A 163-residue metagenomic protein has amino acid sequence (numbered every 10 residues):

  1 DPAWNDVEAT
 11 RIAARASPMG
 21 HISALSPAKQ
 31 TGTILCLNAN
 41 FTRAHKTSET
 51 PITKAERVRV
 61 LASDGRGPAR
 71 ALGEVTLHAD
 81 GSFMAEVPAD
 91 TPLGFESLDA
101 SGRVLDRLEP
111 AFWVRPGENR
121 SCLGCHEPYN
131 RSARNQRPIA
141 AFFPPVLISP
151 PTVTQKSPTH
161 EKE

Functional and structural regions predicted by a protein language model:
D1-S17, E109: Conserved blade-ending motifs and adjacent loop-strand segments that build the rim/top face of beta-propeller domains
A3-N5, D80-E163: Sequence context surrounding c-type heme c attachment/ligation sites in exported
V7, E56, D64-G65: Extended, charge-rich low-complexity regions and/or helical-solenoid scaffolds
I22-G32: Beta-strand-rich domain onsets/edges
L35-E49: Short amphipathic, basic-aromatic surface patches that mediate peripheral association with negatively charged
S48-R57, D90: Short coil-to-beta strand junction motifs in C2/discoidin
L61-G67, L98-G102: Change "in extracellular beta-sheet-rich domains … of secreted and cell-surface proteins" to "in beta-sheet-rich domains
R66-D80: Short, acidic Ser/Thr/Gly-rich low-complexity loop/linker segments typical of extracellular and cell-surface proteins
